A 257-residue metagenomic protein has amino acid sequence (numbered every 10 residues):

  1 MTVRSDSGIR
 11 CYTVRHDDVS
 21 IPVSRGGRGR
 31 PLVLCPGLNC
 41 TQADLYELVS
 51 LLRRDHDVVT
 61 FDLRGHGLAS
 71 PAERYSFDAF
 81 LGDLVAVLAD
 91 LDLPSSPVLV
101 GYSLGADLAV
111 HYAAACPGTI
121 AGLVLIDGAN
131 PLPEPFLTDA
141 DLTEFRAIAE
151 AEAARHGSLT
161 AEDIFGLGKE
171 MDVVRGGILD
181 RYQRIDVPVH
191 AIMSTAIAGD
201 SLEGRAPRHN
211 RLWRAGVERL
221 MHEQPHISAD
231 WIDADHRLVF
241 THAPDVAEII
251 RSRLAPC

Functional and structural regions predicted by a protein language model:
M1-L32, R53-H56, L93-S96, A121 (+6 more regions): Alpha/beta-hydrolase fold catalytic core
V19-S70: Conserved HGGG/HGGXW glycine-rich cap/lid loop of the alpha/beta-hydrolase fold
L34-G37, S103, S194: Glycine-rich His-Gly loop
D62-G65, A129, D235: Short beta-to-alpha linker loops that shape the active-site pocket of alpha/beta-hydrolase fold enzymes
A79-S95: Conserved acidic catalytic loop of the alpha/beta-hydrolase fold
S95-P133: Conserved hydrolase catalytic core segment
L123-R155, D200: Flexible "cap/lid" loop of the alpha/beta hydrolase fold
A154-A234, V239: Conserved serine/cysteine hydrolase catalytic core
